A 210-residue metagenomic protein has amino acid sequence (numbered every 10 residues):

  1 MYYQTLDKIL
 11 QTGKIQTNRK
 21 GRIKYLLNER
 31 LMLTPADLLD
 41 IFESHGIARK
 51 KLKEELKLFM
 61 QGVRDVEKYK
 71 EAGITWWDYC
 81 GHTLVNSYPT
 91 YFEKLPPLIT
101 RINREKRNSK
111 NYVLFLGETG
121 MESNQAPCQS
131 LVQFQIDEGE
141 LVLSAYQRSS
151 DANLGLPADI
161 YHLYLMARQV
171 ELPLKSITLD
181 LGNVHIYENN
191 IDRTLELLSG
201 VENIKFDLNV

Functional and structural regions predicted by a protein language model:
M1-V210: Terminal, non-catalytic protein-protein interaction segments that mediate quaternary/complex assembly
